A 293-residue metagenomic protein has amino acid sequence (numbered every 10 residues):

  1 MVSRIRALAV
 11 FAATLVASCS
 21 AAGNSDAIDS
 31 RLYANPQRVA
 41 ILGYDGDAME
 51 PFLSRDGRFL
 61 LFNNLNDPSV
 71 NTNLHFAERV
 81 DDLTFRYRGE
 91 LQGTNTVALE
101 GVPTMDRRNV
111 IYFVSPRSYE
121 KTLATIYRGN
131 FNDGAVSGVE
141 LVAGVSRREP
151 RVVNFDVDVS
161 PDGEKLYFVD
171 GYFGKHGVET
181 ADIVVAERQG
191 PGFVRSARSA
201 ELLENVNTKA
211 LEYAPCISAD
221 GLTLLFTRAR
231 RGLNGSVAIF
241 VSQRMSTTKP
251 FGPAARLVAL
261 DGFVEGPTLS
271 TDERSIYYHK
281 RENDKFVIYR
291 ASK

Functional and structural regions predicted by a protein language model:
M1-A9: Bacterial N-terminal signal peptides that target proteins for export
A12-A13: Residue-level signal for mature regions of secreted extracellular proteins and peptides
G23-K293: Short, conserved micro-motifs composed of acidic
